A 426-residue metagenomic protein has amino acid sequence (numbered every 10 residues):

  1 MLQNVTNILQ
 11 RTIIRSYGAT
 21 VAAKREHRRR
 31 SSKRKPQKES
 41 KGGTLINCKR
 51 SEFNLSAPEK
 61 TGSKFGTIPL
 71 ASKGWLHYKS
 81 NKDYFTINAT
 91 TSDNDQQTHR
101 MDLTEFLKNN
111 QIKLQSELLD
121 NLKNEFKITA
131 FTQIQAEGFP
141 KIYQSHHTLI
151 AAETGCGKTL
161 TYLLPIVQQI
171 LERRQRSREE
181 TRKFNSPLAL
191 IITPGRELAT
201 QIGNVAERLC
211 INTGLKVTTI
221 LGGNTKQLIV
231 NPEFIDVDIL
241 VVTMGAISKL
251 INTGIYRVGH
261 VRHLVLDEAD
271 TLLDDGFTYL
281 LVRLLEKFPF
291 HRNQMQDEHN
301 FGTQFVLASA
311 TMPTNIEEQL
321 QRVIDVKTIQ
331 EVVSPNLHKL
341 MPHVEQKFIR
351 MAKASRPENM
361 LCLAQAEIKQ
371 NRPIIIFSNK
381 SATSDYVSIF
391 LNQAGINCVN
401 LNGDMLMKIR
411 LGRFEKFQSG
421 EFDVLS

Functional and structural regions predicted by a protein language model:
M1-S116: Intrinsically disordered, low-complexity accessory regions that flank the conserved helicase/ATPase core of eukaryotic
T98-A151: Conserved pre-motif I regulatory segment
A136-T148, L160-R182, E207-R208: Walker A/P-loop NTP-binding motif
E153-C156, Q168-I202, T213-V217, F290-G302 (+1 more regions): Conserved SF1/SF2 helicase motif Ia
E180-N252, V261, I396-N400: Conserved nucleic-acid-binding Ia/Ib motif block in the N-terminal RecA-like helicase ATPase lobe
Q227-N231, S384-S388, I396-S426: Conserved helicase ATPase core of P-loop NTP-dependent helicases/translocases
V258-S334: Post-DEXD/H (motif II) to motif III coupling segment of the RecA-like Helicase ATP-binding lobe
H343-N392: Conserved interdomain hinge at the start of the Helicase C-terminal
